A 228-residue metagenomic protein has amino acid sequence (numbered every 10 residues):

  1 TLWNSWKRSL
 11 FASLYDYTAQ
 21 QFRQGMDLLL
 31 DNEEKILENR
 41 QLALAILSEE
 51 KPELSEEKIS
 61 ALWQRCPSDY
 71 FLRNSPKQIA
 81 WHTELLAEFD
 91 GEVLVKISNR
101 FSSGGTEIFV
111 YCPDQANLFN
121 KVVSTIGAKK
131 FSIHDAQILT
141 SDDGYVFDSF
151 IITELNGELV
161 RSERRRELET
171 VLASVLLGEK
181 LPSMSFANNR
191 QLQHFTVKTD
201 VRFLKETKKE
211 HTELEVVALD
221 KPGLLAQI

Functional and structural regions predicted by a protein language model:
L2-Q227: Regulatory modules associated with amino-acid/nitrogen control
